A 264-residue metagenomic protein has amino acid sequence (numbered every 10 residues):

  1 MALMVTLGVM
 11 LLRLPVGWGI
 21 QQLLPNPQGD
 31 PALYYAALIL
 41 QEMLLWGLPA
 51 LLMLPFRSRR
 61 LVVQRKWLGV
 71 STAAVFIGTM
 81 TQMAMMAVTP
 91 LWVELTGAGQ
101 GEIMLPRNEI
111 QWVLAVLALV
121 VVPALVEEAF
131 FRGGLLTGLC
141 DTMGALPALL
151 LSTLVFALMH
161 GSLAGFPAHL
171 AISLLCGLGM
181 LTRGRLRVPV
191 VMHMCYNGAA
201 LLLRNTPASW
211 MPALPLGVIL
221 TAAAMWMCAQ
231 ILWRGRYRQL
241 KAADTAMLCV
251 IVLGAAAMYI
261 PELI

Functional and structural regions predicted by a protein language model:
M1, Q64-R65, Y237-K241: Short, Lys/Arg-rich N-terminal segment immediately upstream of the first membrane anchor
M1-M4, R185-L186: Membrane-interfacial loop-to-transmembrane alpha-helix junctions, especially the N-terminal start
M4-G8, A73-I77, T81, A118-L119 (+2 more regions): Alpha-helical transmembrane segments of MFS and MFS-like solute carriers/permeases
V5-P55, G69, A73-F76, W210-I219: Alpha-helical transmembrane segments in multi-pass membrane proteins
T6-L14, L45-L52, G78-P90, L216-L232 (+1 more regions): Hydrophobic core of alpha-helical transmembrane segments in multi-pass integral membrane proteins
L12-I20, L24, L48-F56, T81-W92 (+7 more regions): Alpha-helical membrane-inserting segments
Q22-A37, S58-A129, L136-D141, A256-I264: Juxtamembrane helix-loop-helix connectors linking adjacent transmembrane helices in multi-pass membrane enzymes
V113-L263: Transmembrane helix-loop-helix hairpins at the membrane interface of multi-pass integral membrane proteins
